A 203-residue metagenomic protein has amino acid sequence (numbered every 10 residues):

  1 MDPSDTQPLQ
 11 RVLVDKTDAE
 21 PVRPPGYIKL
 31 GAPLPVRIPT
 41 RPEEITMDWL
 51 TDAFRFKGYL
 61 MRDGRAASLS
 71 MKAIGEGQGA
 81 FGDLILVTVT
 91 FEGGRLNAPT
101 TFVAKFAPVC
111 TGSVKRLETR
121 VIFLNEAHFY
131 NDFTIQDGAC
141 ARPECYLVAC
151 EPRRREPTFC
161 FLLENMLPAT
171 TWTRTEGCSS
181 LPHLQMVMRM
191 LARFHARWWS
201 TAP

Functional and structural regions predicted by a protein language model:
M1-A80, T90-P99, E156-P157, C178: Regulatory N- and C-terminal appendages and interdomain linkers associated with kinase/kinase-like NTP transferase
S70-P203: Conserved ATP-binding subdomain of kinase catalytic cores across diverse folds
